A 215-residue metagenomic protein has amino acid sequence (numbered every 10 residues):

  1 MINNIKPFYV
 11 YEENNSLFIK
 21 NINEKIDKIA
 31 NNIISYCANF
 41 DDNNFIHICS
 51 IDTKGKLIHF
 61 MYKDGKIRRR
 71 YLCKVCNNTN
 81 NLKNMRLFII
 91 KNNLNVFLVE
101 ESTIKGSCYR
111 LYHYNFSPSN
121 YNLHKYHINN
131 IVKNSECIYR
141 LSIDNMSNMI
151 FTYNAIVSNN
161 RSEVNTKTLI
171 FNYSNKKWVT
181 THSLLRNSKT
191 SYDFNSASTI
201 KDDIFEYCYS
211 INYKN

Functional and structural regions predicted by a protein language model:
M1-N215: Extracellular, repeat-based ectodomains that mediate carbohydrate processing or recognition
